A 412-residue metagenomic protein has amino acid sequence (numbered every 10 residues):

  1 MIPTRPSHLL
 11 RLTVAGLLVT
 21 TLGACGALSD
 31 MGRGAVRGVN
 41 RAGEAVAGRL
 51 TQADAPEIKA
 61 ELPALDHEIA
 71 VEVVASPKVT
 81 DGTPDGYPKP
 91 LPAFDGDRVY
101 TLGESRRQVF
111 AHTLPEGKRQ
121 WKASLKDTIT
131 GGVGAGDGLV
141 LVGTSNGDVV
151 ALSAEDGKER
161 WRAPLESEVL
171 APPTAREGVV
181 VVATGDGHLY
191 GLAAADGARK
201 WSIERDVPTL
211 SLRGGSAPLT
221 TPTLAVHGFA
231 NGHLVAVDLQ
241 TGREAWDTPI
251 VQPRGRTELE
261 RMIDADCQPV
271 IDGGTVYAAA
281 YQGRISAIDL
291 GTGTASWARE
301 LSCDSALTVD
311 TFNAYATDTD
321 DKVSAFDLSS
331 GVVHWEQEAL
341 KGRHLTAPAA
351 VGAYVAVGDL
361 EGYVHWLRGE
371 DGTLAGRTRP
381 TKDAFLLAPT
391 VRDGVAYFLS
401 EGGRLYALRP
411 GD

Functional and structural regions predicted by a protein language model:
T21-A24: C-terminal motif of bacterial Sec signal peptides marking the signal peptidase cleavage site
L28-V46, L50, E68-A93, Q120-G136 (+6 more regions): Extracytoplasmic beta-rich repeat domains
G103-E104, T144, T184-G185, F229-A230 (+4 more regions): Structural signature of WD-repeat beta-propellers
T113-E116, S153-D156, A193-G197, L239-G242 (+4 more regions): Short loop/turn segments that connect beta-strands within beta-propeller blades
Y315-S324, V332-W366: Loop/turn-rich, solvent-exposed surfaces of beta-rich toroidal or solenoidal domains
P380-D412: Blade-level signature of beta-propeller repeat domains, shared across WD40, Kelch, NHL, RCC1 and BNR/Asp-box propellers
